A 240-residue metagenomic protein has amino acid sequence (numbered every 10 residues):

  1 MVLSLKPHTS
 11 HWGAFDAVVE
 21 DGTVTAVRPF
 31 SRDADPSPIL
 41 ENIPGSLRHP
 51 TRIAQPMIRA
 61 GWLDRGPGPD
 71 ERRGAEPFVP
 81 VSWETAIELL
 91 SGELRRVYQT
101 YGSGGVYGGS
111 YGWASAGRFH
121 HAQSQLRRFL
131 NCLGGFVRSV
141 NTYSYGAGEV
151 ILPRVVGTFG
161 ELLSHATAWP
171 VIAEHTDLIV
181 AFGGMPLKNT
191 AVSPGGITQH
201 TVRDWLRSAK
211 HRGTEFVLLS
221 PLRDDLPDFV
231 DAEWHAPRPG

Functional and structural regions predicted by a protein language model:
M1-G240: N-terminal export/assembly segments and adjacent metallocofactor-ligating motifs of anaerobic energy-metabolism
